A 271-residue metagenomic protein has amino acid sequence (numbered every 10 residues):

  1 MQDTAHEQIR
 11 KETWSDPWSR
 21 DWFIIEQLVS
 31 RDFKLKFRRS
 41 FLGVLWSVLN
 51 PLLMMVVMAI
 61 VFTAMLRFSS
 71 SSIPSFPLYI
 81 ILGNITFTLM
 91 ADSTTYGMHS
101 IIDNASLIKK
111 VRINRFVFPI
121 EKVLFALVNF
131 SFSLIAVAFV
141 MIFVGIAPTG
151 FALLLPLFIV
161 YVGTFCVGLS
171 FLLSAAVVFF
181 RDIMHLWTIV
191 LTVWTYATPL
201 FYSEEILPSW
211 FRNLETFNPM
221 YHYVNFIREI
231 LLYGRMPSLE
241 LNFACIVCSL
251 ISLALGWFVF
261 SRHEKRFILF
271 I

Functional and structural regions predicted by a protein language model:
M1-I271: Hydrophobic transmembrane alpha-helices and immediately adjacent juxtamembrane helices of multi-pass inner-membrane
